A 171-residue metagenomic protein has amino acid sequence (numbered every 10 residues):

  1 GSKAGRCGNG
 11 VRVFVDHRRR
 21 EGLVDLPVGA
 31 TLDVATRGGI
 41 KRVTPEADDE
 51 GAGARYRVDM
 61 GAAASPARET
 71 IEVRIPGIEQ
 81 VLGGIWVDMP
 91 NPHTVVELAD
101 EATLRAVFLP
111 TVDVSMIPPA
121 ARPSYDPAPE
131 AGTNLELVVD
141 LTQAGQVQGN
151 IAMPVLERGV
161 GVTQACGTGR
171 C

Functional and structural regions predicted by a protein language model:
S2-R6, V11-A165: Active-site proximal loop and beta-alpha junction motif in alpha/beta enzyme cores
R170: Flexible, small-/acidic-enriched active-site or ligand-binding loops
